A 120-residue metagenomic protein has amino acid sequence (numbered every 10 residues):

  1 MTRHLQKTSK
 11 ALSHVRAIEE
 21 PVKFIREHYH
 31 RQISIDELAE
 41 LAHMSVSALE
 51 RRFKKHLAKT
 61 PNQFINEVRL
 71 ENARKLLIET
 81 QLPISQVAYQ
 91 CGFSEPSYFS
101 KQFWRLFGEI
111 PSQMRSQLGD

Functional and structural regions predicted by a protein language model:
M1-K23, A48: An amphipathic alpha-helical interaction segment
T2-Q6, S112, D120: Charged, solvent-exposed alpha-helical segments that act as regulatory interaction surfaces
K23, R31-A39, M44, K54-E95 (+1 more regions): Terminal helix-turn-helix DNA-binding modules in bacterial transcription factors
E27: Interdomain hinge/lid region at the active-site interface of Rossmann-like NAD(P)-dependent oxidoreductases
L49, F53, Y98-F99, F103: Short hydrophobic/aromatic patch on the recognition helix
P61, I110-P111: Proline-centered helix-kink/hinge sites
W104-R105, R115: C-terminal interaction modules of eukaryotic adaptor/scaffold proteins
